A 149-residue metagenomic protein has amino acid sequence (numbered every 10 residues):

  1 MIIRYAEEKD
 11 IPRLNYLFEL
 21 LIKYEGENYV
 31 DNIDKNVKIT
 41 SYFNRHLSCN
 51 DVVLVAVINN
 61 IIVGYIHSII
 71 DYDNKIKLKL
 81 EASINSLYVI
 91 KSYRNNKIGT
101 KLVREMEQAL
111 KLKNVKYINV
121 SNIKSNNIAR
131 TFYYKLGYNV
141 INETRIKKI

Functional and structural regions predicted by a protein language model:
I2-Y16: A short beta-loop-alpha structural element at the N-terminal edge of CoA-dependent acyl/N-acetyltransferase catalytic
I22-Y42: Conserved GNAT-fold acetyl-CoA-binding loop/helix
N44-V55, S83: A short helix-loop-beta-strand connector motif used in the catalytic cores of GNAT acetyltransferases and, in some
V55, I61-I70, Y88: Conserved beta-strand in the GNAT
S86-V89, N95-Q108, K135: Conserved acetyl-CoA-binding loop-helix of GNAT-fold acetyltransferases
T100, L112, K124-N142: Conserved active-site alpha-helix within GNAT-family acetyltransferase domains
V103, K111-S121: Conserved GNAT acetyl-CoA-binding A-motif
I118-A129, I146-I149: Conserved beta-strand-loop-alpha-helix junction that forms the acyl-donor binding cleft
